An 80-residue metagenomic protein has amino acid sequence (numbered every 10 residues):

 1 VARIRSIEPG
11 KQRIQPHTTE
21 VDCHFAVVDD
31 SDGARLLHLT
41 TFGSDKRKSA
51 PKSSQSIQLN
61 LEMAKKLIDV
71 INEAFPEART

Functional and structural regions predicted by a protein language model:
V1-T80: Positively charged, low-complexity terminal tracts and the immediately adjacent first secondary-structure elements
